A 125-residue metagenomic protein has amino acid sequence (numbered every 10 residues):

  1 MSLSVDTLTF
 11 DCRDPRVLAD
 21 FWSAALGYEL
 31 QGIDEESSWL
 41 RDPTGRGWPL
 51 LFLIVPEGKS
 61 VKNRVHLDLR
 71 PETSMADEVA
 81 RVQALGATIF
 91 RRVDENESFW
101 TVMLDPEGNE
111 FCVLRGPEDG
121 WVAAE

Functional and structural regions predicted by a protein language model:
L3, R13-V17: N-terminal amphipathic/basic helix or basic patch
L3-T7, Q31-G32, S38-R41, R46-L53 (+2 more regions): Vicinal oxygen chelate
F10-D14, R70-T73: Short, surface-exposed ligand-recognition loops at beta-strand->loop->(often short) alpha-helix junctions that present
R16-A19, S74-V79: Short, conserved charged micro-motifs
R16-E35: N-terminal first-folded block
S23-A24, V79-L85: Short amphipathic alpha-helices in soluble, non-transmembrane regions that often serve as interface/regulatory elements
L67: Phosphate-centric recognition/catalysis
